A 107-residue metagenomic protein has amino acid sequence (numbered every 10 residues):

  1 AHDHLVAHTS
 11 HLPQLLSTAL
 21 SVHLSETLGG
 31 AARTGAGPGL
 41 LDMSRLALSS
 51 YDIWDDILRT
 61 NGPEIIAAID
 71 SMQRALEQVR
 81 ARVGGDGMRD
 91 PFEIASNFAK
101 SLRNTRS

Functional and structural regions predicted by a protein language model:
A1-L12, E26-R33: Conserved Rossmann-fold dehydrogenase catalytic segment
L15: Donor-sugar nucleotide-binding helix/loop cap in glycosyltransferases
G29-A99: Interdomain hinge/lid region at the active-site interface of Rossmann-like NAD(P)-dependent oxidoreductases
K100-S107: Long, positively charged, glycine-interspersed low-complexity recognition regions
